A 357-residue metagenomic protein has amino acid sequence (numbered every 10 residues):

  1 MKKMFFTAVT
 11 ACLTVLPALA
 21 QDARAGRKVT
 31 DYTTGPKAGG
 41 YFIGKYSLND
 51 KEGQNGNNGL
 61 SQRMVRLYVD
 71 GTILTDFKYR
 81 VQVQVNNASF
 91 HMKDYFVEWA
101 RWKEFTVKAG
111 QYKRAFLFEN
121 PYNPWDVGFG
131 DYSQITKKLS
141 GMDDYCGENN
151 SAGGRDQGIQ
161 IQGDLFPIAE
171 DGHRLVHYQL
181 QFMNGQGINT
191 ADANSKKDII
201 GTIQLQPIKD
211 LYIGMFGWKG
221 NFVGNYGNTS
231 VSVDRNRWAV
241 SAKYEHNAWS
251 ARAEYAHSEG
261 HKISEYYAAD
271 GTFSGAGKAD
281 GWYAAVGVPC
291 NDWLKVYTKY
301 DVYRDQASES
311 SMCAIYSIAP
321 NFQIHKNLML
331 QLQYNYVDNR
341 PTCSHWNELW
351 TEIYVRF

Functional and structural regions predicted by a protein language model:
M1-I43: N-terminal periplasmic/intermembrane-space "pro-region" immediately following the signal or transit peptide
A25-N49, Q54-I188, A193-K197, Q204-I213 (+3 more regions): Outer membrane beta-barrel
N49-K51, M92, F118-P121, Y132 (+5 more regions): Outer-membrane beta-barrel proteins
D50-E52, S140-Y145, G185, F222-Y226 (+2 more regions): Extracytoplasmic loops and strand-loop junctions of Gram-negative outer membrane beta-barrel proteins
Q54-S61, V85-S89, N149-G153, A191-K196 (+4 more regions): Replace "Gram-negative outer membrane beta-barrel proteins" with "bacterial and organellar outer membrane beta-barrel
Q204-Q306: Detector for outer-membrane/organellar transmembrane beta-barrel domains, recognizing the amphipathic beta-strand
G287-Q331, Y336-D338: C-terminal hydrophobic structural anchor segments that stabilize assembly/packing rather than catalytic chemistry
F322, H345-F357: Outer-membrane beta-barrel "beta-signal"
